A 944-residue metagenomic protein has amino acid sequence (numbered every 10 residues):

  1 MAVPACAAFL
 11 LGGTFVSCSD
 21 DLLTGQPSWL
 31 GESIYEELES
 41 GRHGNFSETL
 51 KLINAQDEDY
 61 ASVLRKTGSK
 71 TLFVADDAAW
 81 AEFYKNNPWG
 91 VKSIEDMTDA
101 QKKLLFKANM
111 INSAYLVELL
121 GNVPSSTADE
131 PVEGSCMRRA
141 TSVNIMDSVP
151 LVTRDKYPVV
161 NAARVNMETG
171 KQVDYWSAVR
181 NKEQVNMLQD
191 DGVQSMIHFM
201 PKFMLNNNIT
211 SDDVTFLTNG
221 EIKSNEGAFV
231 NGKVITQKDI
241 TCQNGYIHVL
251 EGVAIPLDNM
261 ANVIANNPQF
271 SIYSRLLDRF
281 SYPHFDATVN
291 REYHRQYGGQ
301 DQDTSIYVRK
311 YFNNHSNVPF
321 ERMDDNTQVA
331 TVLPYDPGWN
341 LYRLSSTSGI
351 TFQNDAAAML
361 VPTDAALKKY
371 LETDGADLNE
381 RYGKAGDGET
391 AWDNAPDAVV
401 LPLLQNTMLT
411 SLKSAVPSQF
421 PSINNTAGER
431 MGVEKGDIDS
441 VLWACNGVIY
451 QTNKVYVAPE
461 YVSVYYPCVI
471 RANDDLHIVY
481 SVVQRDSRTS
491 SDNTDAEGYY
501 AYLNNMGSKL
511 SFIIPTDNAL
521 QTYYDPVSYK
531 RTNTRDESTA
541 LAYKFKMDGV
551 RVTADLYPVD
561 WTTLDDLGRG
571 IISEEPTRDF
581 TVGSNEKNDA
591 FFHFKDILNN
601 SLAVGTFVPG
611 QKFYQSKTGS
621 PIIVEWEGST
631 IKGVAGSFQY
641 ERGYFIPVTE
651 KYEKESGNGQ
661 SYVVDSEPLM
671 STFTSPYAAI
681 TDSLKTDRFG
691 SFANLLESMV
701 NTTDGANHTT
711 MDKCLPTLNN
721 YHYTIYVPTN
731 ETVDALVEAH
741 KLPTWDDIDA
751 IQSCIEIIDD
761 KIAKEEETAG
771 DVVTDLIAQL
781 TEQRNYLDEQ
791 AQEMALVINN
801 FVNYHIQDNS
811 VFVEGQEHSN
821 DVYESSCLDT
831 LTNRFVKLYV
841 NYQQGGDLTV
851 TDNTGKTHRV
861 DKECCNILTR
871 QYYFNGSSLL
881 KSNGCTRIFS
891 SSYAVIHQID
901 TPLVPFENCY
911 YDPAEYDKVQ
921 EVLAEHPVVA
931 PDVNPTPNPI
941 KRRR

Functional and structural regions predicted by a protein language model:
V3-P4, G13-R944: Mature, structured domains of secreted/extracytosolic soluble proteins
